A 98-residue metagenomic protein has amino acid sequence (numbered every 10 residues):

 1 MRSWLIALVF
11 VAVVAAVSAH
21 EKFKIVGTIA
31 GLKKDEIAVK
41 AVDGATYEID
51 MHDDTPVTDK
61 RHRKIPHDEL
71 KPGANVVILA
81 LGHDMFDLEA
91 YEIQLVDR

Functional and structural regions predicted by a protein language model:
R2-H52, K60-R98: Short, flexible, surface-exposed loop segments at domain boundaries
